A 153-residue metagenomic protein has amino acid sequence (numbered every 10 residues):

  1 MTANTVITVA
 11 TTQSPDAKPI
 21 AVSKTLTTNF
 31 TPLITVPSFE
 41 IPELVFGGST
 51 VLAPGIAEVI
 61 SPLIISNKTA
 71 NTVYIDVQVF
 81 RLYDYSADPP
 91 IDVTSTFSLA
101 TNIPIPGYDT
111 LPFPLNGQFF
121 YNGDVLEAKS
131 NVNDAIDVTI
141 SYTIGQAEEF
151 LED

Functional and structural regions predicted by a protein language model:
T2-I56, K68, N122, K129-D153: C-terminal interaction-tip segments
P62, S66-D88, S130, Y142-T143: Short acidic, flexible loop segments centered on an aromatic residue
Y83-V125: Intrinsically disordered, low-complexity Pro/Gly/Ser/Thr-rich segments with frequent PxxP/GP/PP motifs and embedded
